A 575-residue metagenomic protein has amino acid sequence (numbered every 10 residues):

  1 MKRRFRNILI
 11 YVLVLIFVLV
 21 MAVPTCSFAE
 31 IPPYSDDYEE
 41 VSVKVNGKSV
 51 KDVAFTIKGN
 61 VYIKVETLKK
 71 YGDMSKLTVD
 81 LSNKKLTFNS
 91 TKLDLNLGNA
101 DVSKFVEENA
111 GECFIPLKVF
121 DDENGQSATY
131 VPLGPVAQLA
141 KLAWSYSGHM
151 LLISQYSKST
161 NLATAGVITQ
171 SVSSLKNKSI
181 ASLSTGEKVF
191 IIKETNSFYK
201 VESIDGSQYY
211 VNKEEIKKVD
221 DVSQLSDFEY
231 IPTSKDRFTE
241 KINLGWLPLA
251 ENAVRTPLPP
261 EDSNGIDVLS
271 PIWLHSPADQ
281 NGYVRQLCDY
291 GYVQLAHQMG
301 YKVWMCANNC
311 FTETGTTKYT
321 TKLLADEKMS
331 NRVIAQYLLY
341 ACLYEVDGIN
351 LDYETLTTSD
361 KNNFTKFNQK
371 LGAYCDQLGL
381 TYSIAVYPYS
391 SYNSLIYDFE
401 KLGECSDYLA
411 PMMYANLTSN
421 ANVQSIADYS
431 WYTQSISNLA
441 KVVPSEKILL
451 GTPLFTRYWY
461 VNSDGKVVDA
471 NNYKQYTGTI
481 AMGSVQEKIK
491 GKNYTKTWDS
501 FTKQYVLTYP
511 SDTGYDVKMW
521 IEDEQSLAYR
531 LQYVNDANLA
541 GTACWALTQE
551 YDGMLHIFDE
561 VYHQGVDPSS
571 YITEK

Functional and structural regions predicted by a protein language model:
K2-Y11, V20-S197, L225-T233: Primary recognition of N-terminal secretory signal peptides and signal-anchoring hydrophobic helices
G186, Y199-S203, V211: SH3/SH3-like beta-barrel fold
D220-V333: Glycan-recognition patch characteristic of GH18 chitinases/ENGases and related GlcNAc/peptidoglycan-binding proteins
N243-L247, D267-P271, V303-A307, I349-L351 (+4 more regions): Hydrophobic faces of well-ordered beta-strands that scaffold small-molecule active sites in alpha/beta enzyme cores
N252-P277, Q336-I349, Y529-T542: Catalytic domains of carbohydrate-active enzymes, especially glycoside hydrolases
S270-W273, R332-N363, Y408-N422: Active-site groove signature of glycoside hydrolases
A278-L287, A335, K361-K488: Substrate-binding surface in catalytic domains of secreted glycosidases
T312-T314, K318-Y319, L454-R530, F558-K575: Glycan-binding loop/region signatures in secreted carbohydrate-active enzymes
